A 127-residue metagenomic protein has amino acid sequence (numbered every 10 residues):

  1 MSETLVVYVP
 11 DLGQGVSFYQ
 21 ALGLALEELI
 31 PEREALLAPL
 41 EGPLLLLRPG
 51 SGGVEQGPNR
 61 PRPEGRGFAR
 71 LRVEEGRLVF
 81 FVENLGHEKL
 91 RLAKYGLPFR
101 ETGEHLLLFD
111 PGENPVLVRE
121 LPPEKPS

Functional and structural regions predicted by a protein language model:
M1-S17, A21-L22, E75-L78, P122-S127: N-terminal beta-strand motif that seeds the catalytic metal site of vicinal oxygen chelate
T4, I30, K89-S127: Vicinal oxygen chelate
L12, I30, L40, V73 (+2 more regions): A short, compositionally biased micro-patch
A25-R72, P115-P122: Conserved short beta-strand elements that form part of the metal-binding/catalytic scaffold of enzyme active sites
L36-A38, F81, L107: Short, well-ordered beta-strand micro-motif
R70-P98: Mid-chain, well-packed structural core segment of small domains
